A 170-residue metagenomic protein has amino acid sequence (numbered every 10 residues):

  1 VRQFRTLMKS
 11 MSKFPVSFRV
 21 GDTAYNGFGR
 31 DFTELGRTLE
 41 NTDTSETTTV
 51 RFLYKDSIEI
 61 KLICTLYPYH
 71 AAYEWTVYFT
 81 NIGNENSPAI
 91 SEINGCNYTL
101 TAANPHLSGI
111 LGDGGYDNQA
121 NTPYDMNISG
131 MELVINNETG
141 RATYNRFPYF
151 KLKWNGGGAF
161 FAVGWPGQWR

Functional and structural regions predicted by a protein language model:
V1-Y54, I58-R170: Polysaccharide-binding surfaces and accessory modules of carbohydrate-active proteins
